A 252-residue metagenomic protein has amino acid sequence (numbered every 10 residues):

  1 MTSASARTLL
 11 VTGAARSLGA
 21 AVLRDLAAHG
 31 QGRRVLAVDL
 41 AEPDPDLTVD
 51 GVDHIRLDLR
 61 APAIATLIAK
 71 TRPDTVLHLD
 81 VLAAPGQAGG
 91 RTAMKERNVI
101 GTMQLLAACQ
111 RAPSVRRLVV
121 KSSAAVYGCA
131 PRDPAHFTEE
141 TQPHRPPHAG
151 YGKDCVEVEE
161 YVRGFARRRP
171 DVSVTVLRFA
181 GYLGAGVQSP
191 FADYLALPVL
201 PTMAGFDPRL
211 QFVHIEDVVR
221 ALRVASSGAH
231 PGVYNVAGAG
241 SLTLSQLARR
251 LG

Functional and structural regions predicted by a protein language model:
A6-Q31: N-terminal Rossmann NAD(P)H-binding glycine-rich loop of SDR-like oxidoreductase domains
L57-I100, R111, C129: NAD(P)H-binding glycine-rich loop region in Rossmannoid oxidoreductase-like domains and their noncatalytic homologs
R97-T102, V119-S122, D154-C155, Q211: Short alpha-helix in the Rossmann-fold core of NAD(P)-dependent oxidoreductases
M103-Y151: Conserved Rossmann-fold NAD(P)-dependent oxidoreductase catalytic core, especially the SDR/UDP-sugar
P146-T175: Active-site Tyr-X1-5-Lys
G164-Q211, I215: NAD(P)-dependent short-chain dehydrogenase/reductase
V219-G252: Mid/C-terminal beta-alpha module of Rossmann-like enzyme folds, strongest in SDR-family dehydrogenases/epimerases
